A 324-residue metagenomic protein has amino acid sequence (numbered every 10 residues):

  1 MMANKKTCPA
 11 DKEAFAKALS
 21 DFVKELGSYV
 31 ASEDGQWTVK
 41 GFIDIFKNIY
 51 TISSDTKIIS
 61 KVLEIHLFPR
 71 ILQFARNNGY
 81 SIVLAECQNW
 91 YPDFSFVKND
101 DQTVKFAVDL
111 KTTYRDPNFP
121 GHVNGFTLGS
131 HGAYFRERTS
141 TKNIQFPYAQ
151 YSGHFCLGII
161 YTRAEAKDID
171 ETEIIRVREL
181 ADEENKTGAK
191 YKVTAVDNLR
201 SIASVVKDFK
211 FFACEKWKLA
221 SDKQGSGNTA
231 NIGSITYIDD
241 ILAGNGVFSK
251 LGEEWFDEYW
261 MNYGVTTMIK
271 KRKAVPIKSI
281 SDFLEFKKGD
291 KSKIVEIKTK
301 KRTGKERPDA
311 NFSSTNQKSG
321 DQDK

Functional and structural regions predicted by a protein language model:
M1-A85, N89, T103, T112-K324: Nucleic-acid endonuclease domains
F94-F96, F106-T112: Conserved catalytic cores of phosphodiester-cleaving nucleases, focusing on short active-site segments
N99-D101: Short polar/acidic secondary-structure junctions
